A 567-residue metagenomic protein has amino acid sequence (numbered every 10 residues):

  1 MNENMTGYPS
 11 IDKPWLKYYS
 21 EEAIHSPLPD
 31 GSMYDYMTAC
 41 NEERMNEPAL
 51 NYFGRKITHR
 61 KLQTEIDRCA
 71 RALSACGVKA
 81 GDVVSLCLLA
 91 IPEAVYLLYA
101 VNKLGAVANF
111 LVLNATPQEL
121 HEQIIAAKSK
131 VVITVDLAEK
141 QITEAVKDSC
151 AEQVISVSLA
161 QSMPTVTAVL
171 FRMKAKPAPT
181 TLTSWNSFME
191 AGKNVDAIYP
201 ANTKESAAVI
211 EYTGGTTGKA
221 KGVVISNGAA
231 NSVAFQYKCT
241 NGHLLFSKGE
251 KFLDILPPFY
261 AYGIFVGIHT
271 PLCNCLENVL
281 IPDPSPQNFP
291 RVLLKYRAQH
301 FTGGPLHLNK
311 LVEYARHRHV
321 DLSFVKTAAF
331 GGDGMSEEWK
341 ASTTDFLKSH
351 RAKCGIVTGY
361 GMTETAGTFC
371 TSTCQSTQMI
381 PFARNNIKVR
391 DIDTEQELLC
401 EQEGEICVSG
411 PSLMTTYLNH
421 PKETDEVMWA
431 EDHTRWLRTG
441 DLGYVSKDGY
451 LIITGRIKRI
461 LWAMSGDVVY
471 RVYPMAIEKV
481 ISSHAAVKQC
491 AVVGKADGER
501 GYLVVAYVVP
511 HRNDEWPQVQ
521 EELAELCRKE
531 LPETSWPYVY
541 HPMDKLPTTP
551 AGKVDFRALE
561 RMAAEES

Functional and structural regions predicted by a protein language model:
M1-I57, K61-C76, Q161-P177, A201 (+3 more regions): N-lobe entry segment of adenylate-forming
R55-I57, A70-Q118, I255-P257, P510: Conserved AMP-binding/adenylate-forming
L73-K79, G192-S206, I210-D254, K348: Conserved adenylate-forming
A94, A115, E122, V132-T134 (+5 more regions): AMP-binding/adenylate-forming catalytic core of the ANL superfamily
V157, L531-V554: AMP-binding/adenylate-forming catalytic domain of the ANL superfamily
N231-K251, F259-T302, L306, K310 (+1 more regions): Conserved AMP-binding/adenylation subdomain of ANL enzymes
Q299-T302, Y314-T377, N386: Gly/Ser/Thr-rich phosphate-binding loop
I380-R384, Q396-M428, Y450, R456 (+1 more regions): Conserved ATP/PPi-binding loop(s) of AMP-dependent carboxylate-activating enzymes
